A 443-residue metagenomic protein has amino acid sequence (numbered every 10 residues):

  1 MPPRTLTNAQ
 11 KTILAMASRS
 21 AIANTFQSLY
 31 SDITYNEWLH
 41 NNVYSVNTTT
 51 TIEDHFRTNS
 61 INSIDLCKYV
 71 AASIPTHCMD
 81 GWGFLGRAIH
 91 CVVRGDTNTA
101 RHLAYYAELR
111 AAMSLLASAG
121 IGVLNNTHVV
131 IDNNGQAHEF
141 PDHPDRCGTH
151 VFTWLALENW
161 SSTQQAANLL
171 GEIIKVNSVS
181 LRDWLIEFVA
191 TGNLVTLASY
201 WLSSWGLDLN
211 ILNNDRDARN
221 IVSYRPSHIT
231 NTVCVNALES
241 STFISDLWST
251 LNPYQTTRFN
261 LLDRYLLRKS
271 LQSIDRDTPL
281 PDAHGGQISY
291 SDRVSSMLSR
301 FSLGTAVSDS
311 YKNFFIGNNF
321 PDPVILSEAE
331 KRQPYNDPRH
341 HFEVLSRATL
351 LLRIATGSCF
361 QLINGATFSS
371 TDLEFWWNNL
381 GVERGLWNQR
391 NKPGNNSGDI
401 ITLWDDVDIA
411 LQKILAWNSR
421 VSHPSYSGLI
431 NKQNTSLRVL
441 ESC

Functional and structural regions predicted by a protein language model:
M1-C443: Terminal alpha-helical segments
